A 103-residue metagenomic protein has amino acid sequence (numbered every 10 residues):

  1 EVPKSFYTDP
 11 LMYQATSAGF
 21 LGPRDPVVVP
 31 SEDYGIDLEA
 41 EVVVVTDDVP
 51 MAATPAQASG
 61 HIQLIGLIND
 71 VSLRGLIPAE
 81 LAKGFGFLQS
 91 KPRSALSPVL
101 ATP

Functional and structural regions predicted by a protein language model:
E1-P103: Glycine-enriched loop-and-adjacent helix/strand subsegments that border the catalytic/binding cleft of enzyme cores
